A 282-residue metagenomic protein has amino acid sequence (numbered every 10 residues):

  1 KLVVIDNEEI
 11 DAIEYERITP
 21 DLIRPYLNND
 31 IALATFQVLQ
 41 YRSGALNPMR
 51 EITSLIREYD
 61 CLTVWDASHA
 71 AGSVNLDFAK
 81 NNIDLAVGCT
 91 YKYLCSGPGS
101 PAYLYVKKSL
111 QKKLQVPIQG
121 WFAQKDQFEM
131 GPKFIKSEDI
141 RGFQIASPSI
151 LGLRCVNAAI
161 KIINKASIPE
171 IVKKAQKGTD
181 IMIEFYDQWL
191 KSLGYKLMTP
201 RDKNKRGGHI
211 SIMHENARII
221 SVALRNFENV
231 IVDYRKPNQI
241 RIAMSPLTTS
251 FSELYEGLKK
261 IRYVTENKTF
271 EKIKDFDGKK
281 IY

Functional and structural regions predicted by a protein language model:
V3, A12-S68, Y93: Active-site phosphate-binding strand-loop segment of PLP-dependent enzymes
P25, A223-Y282: PLP-dependent enzyme catalytic core of the Aspartate aminotransferase-like
V64-D66, V87, Q115, M198 (+1 more regions): Structural detector of well-ordered beta-strand residues that form the stable sheet scaffold of enzyme domains
H69-S73: Short acidic loop-to-helix transition motifs that present clustered carboxylates
N82-E129: Active-site PLP attachment segment
F128-Y186: Structural motif of enzymes handling amino- and sulfur-group chemistry
Q176-I183, D187-E228: Conserved PLP-binding catalytic core of the aspartate aminotransferase-like
